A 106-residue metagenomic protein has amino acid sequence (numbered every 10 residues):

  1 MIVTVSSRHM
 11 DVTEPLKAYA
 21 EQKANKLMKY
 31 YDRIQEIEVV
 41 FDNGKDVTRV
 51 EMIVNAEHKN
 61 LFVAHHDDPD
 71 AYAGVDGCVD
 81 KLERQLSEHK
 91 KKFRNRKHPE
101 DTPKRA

Functional and structural regions predicted by a protein language model:
M1-A106: N-terminal, polar/charged subdomain of small-to-medium soluble alpha/beta proteins
